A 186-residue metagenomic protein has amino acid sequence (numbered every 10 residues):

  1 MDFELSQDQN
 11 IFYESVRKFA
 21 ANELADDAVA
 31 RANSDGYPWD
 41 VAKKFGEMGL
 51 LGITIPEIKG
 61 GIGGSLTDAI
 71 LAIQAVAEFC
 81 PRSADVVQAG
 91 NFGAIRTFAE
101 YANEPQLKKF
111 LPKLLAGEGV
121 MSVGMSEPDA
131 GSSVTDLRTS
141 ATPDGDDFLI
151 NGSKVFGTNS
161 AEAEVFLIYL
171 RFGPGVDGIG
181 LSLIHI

Functional and structural regions predicted by a protein language model:
M1-V87, K109, K113: Amphipathic, small/basic residue-rich leader segments at the start of a protein or domain
I58, S126-A130, V155-F156: Short, solvent-exposed loop/turn elements at beta->coil junctions and helix N-caps that rim active or binding pockets
D85-P105, G131-V134: N-terminal glycine-rich flavin-associated loop
G117-M125: A short, Trp-centered hydrophobic/proline-enriched beta-strand micro-motif
T139-T142: A structural signal for short hydrophobic beta-strand segments in well-ordered beta-sheet cores
N151-I184: A short core secondary-structure module
